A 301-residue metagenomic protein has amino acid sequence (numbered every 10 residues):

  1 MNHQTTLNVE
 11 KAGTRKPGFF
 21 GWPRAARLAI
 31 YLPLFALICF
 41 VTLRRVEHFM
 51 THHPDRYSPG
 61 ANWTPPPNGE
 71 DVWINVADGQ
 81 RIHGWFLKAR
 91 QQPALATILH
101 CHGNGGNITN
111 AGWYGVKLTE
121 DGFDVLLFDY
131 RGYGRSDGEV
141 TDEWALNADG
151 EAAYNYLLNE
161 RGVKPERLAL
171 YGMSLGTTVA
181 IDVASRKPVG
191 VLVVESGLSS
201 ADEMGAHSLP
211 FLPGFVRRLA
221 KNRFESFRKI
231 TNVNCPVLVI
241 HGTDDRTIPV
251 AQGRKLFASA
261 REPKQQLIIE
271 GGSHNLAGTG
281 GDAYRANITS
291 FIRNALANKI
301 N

Functional and structural regions predicted by a protein language model:
L28-N75: An N-terminal hydrophobic leader/cap segment in hydrolases
A77-Y156: Membrane-embedded segments
Y114, S226, C235, P249-A258: Short alpha-helix in the alpha/beta-hydrolase fold that links the catalytic acid
A152-E160, E166-F211: Primarily recognizes the serine-hydrolase "nucleophile elbow" in alpha/beta-hydrolase and SGNH/GDSL folds
F215-K229, N234-C235: Active-site nucleophile elbow and catalytic-triad environment of alpha/beta-hydrolase enzymes
N232-N234, V239-H241, D245: Short beta-strand/loop motif that positions the catalytic acidic residue of the alpha/beta-hydrolase fold
T243-I248, H274-N275: Acidic catalytic loop of the alpha/beta-hydrolase fold
G272-R285: Catalytic histidine-centered segment of alpha/beta-hydrolase-like enzymes
